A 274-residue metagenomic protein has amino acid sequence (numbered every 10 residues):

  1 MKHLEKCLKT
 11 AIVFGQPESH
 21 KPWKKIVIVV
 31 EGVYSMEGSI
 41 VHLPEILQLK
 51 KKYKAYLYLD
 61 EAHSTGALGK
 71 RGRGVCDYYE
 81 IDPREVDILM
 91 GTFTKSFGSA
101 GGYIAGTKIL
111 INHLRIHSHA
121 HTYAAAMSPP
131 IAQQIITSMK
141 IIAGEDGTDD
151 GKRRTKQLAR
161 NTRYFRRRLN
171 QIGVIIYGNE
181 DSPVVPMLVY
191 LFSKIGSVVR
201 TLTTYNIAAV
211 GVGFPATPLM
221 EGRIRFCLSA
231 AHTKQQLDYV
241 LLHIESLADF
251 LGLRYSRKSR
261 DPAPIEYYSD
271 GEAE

Functional and structural regions predicted by a protein language model:
M1-L59: Active-site phosphate-binding strand-loop segment of PLP-dependent enzymes
S19, M90, A124-A125, I175-E180: Short beta-strand
W23, P129, Y177-V184, L219-E221 (+1 more regions): Short Gly/Ser/Thr- and Asp/Glu-enriched loop/turn motifs at secondary-structure junctions
V41, P129-D181, V185-A208: Conserved PLP-dependent catalytic core of the aminotransferase class-I/II
R71, D77-H113: Active-site PLP attachment segment
S118-M127: A short glycine-threonine-serine/GTX helix/turn-capping micro-motif
T204, A216-E274: PLP-dependent enzyme catalytic core of the Aspartate aminotransferase-like
